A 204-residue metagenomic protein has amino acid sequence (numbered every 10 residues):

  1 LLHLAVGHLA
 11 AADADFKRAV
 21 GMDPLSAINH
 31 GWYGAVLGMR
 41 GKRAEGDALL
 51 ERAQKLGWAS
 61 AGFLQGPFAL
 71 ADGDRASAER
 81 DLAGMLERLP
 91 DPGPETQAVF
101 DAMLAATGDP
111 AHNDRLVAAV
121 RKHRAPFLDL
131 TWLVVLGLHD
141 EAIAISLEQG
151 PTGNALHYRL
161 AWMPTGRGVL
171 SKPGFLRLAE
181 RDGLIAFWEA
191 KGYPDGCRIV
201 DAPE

Functional and structural regions predicted by a protein language model:
L2-E204: Alpha-helical protein-protein interaction modules
